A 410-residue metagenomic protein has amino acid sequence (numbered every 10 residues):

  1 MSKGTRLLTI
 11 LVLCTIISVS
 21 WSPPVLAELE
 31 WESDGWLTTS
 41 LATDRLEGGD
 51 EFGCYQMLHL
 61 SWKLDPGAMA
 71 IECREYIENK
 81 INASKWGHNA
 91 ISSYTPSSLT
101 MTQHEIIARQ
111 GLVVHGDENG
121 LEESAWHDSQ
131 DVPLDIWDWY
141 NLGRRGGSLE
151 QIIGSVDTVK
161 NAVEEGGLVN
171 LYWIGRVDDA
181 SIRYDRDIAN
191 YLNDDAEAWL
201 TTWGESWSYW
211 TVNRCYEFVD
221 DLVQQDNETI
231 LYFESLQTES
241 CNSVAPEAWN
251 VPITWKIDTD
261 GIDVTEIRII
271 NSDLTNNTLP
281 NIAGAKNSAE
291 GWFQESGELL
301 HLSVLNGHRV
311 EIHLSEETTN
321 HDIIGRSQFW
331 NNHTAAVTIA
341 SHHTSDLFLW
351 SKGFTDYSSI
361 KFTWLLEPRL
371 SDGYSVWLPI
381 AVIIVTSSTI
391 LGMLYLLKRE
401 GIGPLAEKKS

Functional and structural regions predicted by a protein language model:
M1-L29, Y374-S410: Secretory targeting signatures
P23-S61, G143-R145, V337-S345, L349-K352 (+2 more regions): Boundary/entry segment of secreted carbohydrate-active catalytic domains
E28-R145, N170-G175: Metal-dependent polysaccharide deacetylase catalytic core of the NodB/CE4 family, i.e., the active-site-bearing domain
D34-T39, G67-E75, E150-V156, A180-Y191: Well-ordered, non-membrane alpha-helical segments in soluble/globular domains
L37-L41, H115-E118, L168-L279: C-terminal domain-boundary segment and adjacent tail
S84-G87, E105-N119, S148-G167, R183-N193: Catalytic-core region of carbohydrate-active enzymes that cleave or remodel glycosidic bonds
E228, Y232-F362: Long, low-hydrophobicity ectodomains and other hydrophilic envelope-associated domains
K352-L378: Short, aromatic-rich amphipathic segments at membrane interfaces that lie adjacent to a transmembrane helix or signal
